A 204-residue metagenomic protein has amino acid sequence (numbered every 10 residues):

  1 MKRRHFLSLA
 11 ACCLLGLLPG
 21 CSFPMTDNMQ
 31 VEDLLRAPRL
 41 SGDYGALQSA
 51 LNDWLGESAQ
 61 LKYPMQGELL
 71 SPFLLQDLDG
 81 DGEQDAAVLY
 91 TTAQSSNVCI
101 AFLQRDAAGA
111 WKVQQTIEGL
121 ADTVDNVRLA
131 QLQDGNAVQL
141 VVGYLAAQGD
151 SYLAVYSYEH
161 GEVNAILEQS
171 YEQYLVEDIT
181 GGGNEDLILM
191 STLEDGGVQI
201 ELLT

Functional and structural regions predicted by a protein language model:
R3-L7: N-terminal export leaders
A11-L15: Hydrophobic helical h-region of N-terminal Sec-dependent signal peptides in bacterial secretory/periplasmic proteins
C21-T204: Beta-propeller-forming repeat regions
